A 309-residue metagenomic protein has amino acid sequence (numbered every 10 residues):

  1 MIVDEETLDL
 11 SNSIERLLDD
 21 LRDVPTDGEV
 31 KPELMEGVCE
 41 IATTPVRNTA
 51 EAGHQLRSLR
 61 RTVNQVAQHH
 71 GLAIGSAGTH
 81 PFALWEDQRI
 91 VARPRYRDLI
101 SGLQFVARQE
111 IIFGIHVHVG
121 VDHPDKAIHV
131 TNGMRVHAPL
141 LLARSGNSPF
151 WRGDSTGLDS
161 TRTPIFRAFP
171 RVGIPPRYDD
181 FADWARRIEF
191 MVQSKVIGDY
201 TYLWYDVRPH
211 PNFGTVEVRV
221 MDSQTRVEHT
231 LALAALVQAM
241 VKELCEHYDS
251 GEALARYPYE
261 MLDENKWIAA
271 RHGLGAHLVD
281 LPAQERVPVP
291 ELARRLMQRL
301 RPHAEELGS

Functional and structural regions predicted by a protein language model:
M1-H70, L99, F166-S309: C-terminal accessory/tail domains of diverse enzymes
G28-L34, A67-H80, F105-I112: Short, flexible active-site-proximal loops enriched in glycine and acidic residues
L56, R93-I100, V121-L142, T225-Q238: Helical (often loop-to-helix) elements that flank the catalytic cores of nucleotide-handling enzymes
G71-Q88, W151-T156: Short, glycine/charge-rich beta-strand/loop segments that flank catalytic centers and engage negatively charged groups
W85-R97, T156-V172, E264-K266: Short, low-order "capping/linker" segments at domain edges
A92-G114, R177: Acidic, His- and aromatic-enriched active-site or binding-groove loops in soluble protein domains that engage sugars
V117: An acidic/histidine-cluster motif and surrounding catalytic segment that typifies divalent-metal-assisted enzyme active
H123, T131-D179: An exposed, glycine/acidic-rich loop-and-rim segment of catalytic or binding clefts
